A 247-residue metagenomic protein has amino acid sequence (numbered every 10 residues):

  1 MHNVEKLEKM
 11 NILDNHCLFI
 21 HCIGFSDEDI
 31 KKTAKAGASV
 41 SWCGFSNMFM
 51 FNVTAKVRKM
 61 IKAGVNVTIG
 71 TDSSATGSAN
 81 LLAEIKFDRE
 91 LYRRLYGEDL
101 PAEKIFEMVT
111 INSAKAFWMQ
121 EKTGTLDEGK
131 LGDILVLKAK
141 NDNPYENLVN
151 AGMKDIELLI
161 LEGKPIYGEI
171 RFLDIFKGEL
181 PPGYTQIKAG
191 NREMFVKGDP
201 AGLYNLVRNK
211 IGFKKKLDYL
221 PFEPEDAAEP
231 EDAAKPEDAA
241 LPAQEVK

Functional and structural regions predicted by a protein language model:
M1-S39, F51-V67, E121: Histidine/acidic residue-rich metal-binding segments in metalloenzymes
K9-H16, R58-N141, N150-P165: His/Asp/Glu-enriched, well-ordered alpha-helical/loop segment that forms or immediately abuts the divalent-metal
C22-S26, S46-N47, K140-D142: Short beta->alpha connector loops
K32, L81-L82, R171-F172: Short acidic, glycine/serine/threonine-rich loops at helix termini
S41-W42, L137: Replace "UDP/GDP/ADP/TDP-sugars" with "nucleotide-sugars
G44-F49, D72-A75: Short, acidic/turn-prone active-site loops that include or flank metal/cofactor- and phosphate-binding residues
F49-A55, S78-N80, Y145-N147, E169: Short, charged, surface-exposed secondary-structure boundary motifs
E107-K247: Active-site microenvironment of metallo-dependent hydrolases
